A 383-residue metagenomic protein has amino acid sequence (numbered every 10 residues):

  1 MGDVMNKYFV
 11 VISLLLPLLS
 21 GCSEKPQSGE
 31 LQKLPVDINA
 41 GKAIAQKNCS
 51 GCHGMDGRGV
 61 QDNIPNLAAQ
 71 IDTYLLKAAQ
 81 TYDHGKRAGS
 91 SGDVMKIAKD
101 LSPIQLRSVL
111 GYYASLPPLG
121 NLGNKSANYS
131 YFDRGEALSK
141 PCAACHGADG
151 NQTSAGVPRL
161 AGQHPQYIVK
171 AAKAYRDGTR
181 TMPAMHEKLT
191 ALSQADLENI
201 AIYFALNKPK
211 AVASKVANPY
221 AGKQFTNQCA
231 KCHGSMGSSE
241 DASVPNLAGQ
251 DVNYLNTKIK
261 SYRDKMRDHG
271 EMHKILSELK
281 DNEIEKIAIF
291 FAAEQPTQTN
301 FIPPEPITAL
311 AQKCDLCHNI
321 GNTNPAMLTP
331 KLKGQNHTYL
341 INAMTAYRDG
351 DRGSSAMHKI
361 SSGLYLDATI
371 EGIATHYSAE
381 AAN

Functional and structural regions predicted by a protein language model:
G2-Y8: Positively charged n-region of N-terminal signal peptides that target proteins for export
L18-G21: C-terminal motif of bacterial Sec signal peptides marking the signal peptidase cleavage site
S23-A45, V60-N63, A114-S139, T153-G156 (+6 more regions): Electrostatic cytochrome c docking/interface patches
K42, G57-H84, F132, G150-R176 (+7 more regions): Gly/Gly-Pro-rich "capping" loops immediately C-terminal to redox-active cysteine motifs in periplasmic/lumenal
C49-M55, V109, Y113, S139-D149 (+7 more regions): The canonical Cys-X-X-Cys-His
I97-L122, T190-V212, S277-N300, Y347 (+1 more regions): C-terminal capping alpha-helices of c-type cytochrome domains
A144-H146, R159, H164-Y167, A195-N199 (+9 more regions): Extended non-catalytic domains of envelope/secretory-pathway proteins
Y254, M266, D281-I284, E294 (+1 more regions): C-terminal functional regions that serve as terminal interaction/effector modules
